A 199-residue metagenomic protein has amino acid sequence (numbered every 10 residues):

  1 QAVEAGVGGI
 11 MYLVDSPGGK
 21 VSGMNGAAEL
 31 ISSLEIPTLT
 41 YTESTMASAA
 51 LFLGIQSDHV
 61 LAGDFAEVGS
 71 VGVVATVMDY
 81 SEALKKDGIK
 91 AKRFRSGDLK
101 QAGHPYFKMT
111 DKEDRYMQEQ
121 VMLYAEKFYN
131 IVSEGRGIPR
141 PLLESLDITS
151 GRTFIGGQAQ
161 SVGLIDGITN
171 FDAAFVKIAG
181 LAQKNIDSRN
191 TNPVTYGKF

Functional and structural regions predicted by a protein language model:
Q1-L53, S57-G63, V68-F199: N-terminal organellar transit peptides
